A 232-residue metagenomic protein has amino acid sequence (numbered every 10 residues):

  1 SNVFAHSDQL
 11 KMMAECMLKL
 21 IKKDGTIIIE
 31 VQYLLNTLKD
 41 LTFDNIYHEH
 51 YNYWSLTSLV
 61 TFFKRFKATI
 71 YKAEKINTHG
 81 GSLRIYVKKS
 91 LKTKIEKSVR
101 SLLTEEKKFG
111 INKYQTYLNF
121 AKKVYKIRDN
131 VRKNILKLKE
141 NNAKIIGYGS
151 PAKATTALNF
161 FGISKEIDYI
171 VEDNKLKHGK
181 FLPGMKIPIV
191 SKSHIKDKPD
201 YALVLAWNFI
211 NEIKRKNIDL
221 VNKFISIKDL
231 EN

Functional and structural regions predicted by a protein language model:
S1-L10, L203: A short SAM/SAH-binding and catalytic strip from SAM-dependent methyltransferases
K11-T26, I218: A short glycine-rich, Lys/Arg-flanked "PGG" loop and its adjoining helix->strand segment in the class I
D24-Q32, K223-D229: Conserved beta-strand signature within the Rossmann-like core of class I S-adenosyl-L-methionine
I29-N52, L56-S58, F63: Short, glycine-/aromatic-enriched active-site segment of Class I SAM-dependent methyltransferases
A68-H79: Conserved S-adenosyl-L-methionine
H79-K123: Flexible, glycine-/basic-rich loop-and-beta segments that form/coincide with the SAM-dependent methyltransferase
I111-K144: Structural signature of PLP-dependent enzymes
N134-R215, L220: A solvent-exposed beta-alpha-beta segment
